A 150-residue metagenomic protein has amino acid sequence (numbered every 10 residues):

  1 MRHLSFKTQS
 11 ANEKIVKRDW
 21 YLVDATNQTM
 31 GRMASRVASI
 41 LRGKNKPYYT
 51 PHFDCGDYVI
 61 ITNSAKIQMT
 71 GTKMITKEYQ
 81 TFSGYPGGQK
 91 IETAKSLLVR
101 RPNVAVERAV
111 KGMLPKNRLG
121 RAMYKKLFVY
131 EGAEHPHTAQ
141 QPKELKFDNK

Functional and structural regions predicted by a protein language model:
M1-R108, R118, P136-K150: Ribosome large-subunit tunnel/peptidyl-transferase-proximal elements
V106-E107, K111, Y124: Hydrophobic, well-ordered secondary-structure segments
G120-Y130: C-terminal structural segments of small proteins and small subunits
V129-H137: Short, highly charged C-terminal tails/helix-capping segments
